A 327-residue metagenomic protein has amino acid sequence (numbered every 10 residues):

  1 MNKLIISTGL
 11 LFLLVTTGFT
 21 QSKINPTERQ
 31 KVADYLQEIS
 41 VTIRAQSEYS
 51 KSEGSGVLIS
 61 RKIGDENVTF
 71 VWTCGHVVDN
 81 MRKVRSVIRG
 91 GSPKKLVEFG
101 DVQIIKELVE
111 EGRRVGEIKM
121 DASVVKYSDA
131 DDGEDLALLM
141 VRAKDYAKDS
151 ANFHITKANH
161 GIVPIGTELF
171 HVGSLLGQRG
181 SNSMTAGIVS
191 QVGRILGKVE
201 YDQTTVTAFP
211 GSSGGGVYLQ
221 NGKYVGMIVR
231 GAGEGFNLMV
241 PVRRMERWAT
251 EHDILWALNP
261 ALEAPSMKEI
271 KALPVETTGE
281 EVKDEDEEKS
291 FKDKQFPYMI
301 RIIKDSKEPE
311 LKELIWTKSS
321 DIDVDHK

Functional and structural regions predicted by a protein language model:
M1-L4: Positively charged n-region of N-terminal signal peptides that target proteins for export
S7-T16: Bacterial N-terminal signal peptides
Q21-K31, R82-L108, V115, A147-D149 (+2 more regions): C-terminal cap/linker of serine protease catalytic domains
E28, G116, K126-A130, K148-E200 (+2 more regions): Flexible, gly/ser-rich surface segments that form the specificity/activation loops bordering the active-site cleft
E28, S40-W72, G214: A conserved glycine-rich beta-strand in the N-terminal activation segment of trypsin-fold
G56-L58, V124, V189: Conserved hydrophobic positions within beta-strands
V57-L58, T207-I228: Catalytic nucleophile loop of clan PA
R61-D129: Catalytic-histidine neighborhood of serine endopeptidases, predominantly the chymotrypsin-like S1/PA family
